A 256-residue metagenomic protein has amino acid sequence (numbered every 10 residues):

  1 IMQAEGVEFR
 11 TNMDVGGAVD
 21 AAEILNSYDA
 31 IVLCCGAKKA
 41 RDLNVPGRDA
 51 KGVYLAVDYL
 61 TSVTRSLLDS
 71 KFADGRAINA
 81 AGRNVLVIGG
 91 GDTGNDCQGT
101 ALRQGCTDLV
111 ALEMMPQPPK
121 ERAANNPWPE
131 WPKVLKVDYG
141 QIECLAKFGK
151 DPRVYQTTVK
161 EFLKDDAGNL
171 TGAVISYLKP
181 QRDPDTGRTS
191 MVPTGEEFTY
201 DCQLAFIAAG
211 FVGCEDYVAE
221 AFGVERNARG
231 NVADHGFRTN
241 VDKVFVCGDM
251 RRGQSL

Functional and structural regions predicted by a protein language model:
I1-A4, F9, Q98-E161: Rossmann-like dinucleotide-binding cores of NAD(P)H-dependent redox enzymes
I1-V45, K160-D183, L204-F206, F211-C214: Feature captures the FAD/FMN-dependent oxidoreductase FAD-binding
A4-A18, A22-I31, V45, Y54 (+8 more regions): Catalytic cores of nucleotide-enabled group-transfer and carboxylate-activating enzymes in metabolic and assembly-line
G36, G90, E113-Q117, D249: Cofactor-binding loop segments of dinucleotide-utilizing enzymes, especially the Rossmann-like FAD- and NAD(P)+-binding
L43-G47, Q98-T100, Y217-A221: Short amphipathic alpha-helical segments
D49-G82, Q181-Q254: FAD-site-proximal beta/loop scaffold in flavoenzymes
D69-C106: Rossmann-like NAD(P)H-binding beta-loop-alpha module
G94-C97, Q104, C247-L256: A conserved FAD-binding loop/helix module that cradles the flavin
